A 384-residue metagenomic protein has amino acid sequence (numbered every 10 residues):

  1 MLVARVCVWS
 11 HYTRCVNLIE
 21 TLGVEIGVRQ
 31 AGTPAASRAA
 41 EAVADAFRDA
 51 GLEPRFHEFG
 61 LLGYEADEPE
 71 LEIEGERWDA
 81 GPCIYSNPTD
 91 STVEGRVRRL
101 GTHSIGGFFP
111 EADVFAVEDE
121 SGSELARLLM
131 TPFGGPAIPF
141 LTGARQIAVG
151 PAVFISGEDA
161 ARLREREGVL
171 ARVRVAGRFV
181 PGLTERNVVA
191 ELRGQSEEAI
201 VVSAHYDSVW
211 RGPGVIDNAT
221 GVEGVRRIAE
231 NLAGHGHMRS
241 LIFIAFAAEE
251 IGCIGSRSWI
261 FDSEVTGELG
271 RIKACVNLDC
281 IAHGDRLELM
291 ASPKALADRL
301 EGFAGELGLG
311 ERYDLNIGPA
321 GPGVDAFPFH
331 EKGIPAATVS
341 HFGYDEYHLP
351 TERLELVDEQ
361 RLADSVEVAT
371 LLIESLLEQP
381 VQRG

Functional and structural regions predicted by a protein language model:
V6-S37, A50, E70-L71, G134-A152 (+5 more regions): N-terminal capping segment at the start of a domain
R14-N17, T21, R38, A42 (+9 more regions): Extracytoplasmic/secreted proteins, especially bacterial periplasmic and envelope-associated proteins
E20, V24-D119: Noncatalytic luminal/extracellular "stalk/propeptide" segments of secretory-pathway proteins
Q30-R38, G150, R211-E223, E249-E250 (+1 more regions): Short, conserved micro-motifs enriched in small and acidic residues
L61, F133-P136, D159, Q195-S196 (+4 more regions): Solvent-exposed loop/turn segments at secondary-structure junctions within structured extracellular/periplasmic domains
E76, A80, I84-F108, G134-V215 (+2 more regions): Soluble metallo-hydrolase cores and metallopeptidase-like ectodomains found primarily in the secretory/periplasmic
T184-N187, S208-F303, E311, P322 (+1 more regions): Acidic/histidine-rich catalytic neighborhood of metal-dependent amide-processing enzymes
G284-G384: Active-site-adjacent substrate-binding region of metalloamidase/peptidase-like peptide-processing proteins
